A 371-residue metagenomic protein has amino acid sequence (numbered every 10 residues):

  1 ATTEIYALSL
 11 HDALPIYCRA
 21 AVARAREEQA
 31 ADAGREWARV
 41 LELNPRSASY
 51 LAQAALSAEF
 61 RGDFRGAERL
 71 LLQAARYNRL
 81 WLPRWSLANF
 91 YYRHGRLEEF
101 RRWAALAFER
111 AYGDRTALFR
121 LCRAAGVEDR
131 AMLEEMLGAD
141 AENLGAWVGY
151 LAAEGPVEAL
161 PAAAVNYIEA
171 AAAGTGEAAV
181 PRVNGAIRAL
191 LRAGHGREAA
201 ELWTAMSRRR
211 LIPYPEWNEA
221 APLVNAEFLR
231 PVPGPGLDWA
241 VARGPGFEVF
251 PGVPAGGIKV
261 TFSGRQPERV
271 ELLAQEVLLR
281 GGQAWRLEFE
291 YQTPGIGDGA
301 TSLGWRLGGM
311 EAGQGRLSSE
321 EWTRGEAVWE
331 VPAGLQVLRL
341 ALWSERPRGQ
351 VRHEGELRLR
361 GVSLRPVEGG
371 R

Functional and structural regions predicted by a protein language model:
A1-D12: Single conserved hydrophobic/aromatic residue that forms the stacking wall/gate of nucleotide- or nucleobase-binding
P15-I16, Y50, P83-R84, D114-L118 (+2 more regions): TPR alpha-solenoid repeat register
A23-R24, A58, Y91, C122 (+3 more regions): Residue at a conserved register position within TPR or TPR-like alpha-solenoid repeats
A33, A67, F100, L160-A163 (+1 more regions): Single-residue signature of alpha-solenoid repeat helices
R39-V40, Q73-A74, A107, M136 (+1 more regions): Canonical positions in the second alpha-helix
E109, G113, G138-R371: Extracellular and organelle-lumenal recognition/adhesion modules and their flexible linkers in secreted
